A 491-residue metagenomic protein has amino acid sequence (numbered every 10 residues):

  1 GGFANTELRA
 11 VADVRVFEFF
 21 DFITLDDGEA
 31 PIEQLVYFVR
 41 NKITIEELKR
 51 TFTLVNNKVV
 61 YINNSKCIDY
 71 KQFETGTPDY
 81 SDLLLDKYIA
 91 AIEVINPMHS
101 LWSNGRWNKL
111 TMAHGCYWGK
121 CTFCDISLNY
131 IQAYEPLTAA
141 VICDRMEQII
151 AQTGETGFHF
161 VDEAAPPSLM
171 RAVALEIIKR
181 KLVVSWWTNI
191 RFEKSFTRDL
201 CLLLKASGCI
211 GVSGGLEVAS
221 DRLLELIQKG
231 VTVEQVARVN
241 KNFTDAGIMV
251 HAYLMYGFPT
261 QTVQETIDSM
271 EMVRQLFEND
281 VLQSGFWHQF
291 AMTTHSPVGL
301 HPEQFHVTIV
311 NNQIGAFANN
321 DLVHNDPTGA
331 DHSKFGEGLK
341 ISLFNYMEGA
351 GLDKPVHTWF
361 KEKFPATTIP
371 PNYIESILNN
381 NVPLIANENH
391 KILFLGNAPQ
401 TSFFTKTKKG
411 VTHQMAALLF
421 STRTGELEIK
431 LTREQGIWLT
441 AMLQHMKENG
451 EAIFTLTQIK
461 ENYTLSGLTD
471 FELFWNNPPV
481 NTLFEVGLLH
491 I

Functional and structural regions predicted by a protein language model:
G1-D69: Glycine-rich beta-alpha loop elements in corrinoid/cobalamin-binding modules across cobalamin-dependent enzymes
T6-L8, I32-E33, V59-V60, I68-D69 (+7 more regions): Flexible loop/turn segments at secondary-structure boundaries
F17-E18, E46, T153, S207 (+1 more regions): Structured loop/turn residues at beta-strand edges in well-structured enzyme cores
E18-F20, W107-K109, D125-Q132, Q152-V161 (+6 more regions): Glycine- and acidic
N57-K109, G425-E428, F484-E485, L489-I491: N-terminal [4Fe-4S]-dependent radical SAM core
S81-A246: Radical SAM [4Fe-4S] cluster-binding motif and immediate context
P136, I178-S185, N189-I369: A structural motif corresponding to the C-terminal lobe/cap of the Radical SAM core domain
H324-I491: Radical SAM enzyme core and accessory elements
